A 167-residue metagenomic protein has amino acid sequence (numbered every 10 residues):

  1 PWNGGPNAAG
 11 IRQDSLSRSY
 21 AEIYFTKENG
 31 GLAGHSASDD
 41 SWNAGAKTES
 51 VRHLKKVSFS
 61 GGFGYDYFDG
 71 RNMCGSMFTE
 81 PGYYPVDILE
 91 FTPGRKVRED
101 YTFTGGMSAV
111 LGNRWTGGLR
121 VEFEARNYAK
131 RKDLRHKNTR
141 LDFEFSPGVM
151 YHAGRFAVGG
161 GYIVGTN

Functional and structural regions predicted by a protein language model:
S15-S19, K55-G61, N113-G117, G154-V158: Outer-envelope beta-barrel architecture signal
S19-K27, G61-Y67, L119-A125, G160-T166: Transmembrane beta-barrel strands of outer-membrane/channel proteins
E22-N43, E80-G82: Surface-exposed strand-loop-strand hairpins of Gram-negative outer-membrane beta-barrel proteins
G31-S36, D87-P93, A129-R135: Extracellular loop and loop/strand-boundary signature of outer-membrane beta-barrel proteins
D40-A46, V97-F103, K137-F145: Residues that define the transmembrane beta-barrel architecture of outer-membrane proteins
A46-R52, F103-A109, F145-Y151: Residues on the lipid-exposed face of transmembrane beta-strands in outer-membrane beta-barrel proteins
G75-I88, G161-N167: Short, flexible helix-coil linker/hinge segments at the edges of structured domains or between repeats
S108-K130, D142-F143: Surface-exposed extracellular loop regions of Gram-negative outer-membrane beta-barrel proteins
